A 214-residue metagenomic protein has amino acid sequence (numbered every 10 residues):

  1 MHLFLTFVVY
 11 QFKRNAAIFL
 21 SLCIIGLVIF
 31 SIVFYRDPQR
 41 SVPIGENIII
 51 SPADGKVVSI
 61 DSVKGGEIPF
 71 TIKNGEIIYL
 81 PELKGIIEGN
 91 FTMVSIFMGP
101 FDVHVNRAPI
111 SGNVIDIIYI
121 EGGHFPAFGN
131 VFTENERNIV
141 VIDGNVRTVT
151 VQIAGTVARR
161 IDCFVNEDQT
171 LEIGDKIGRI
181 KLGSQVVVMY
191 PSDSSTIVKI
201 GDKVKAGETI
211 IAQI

Functional and structural regions predicted by a protein language model:
M1-I214: Contiguous, well-folded functional domains in the mature portion of proteins
